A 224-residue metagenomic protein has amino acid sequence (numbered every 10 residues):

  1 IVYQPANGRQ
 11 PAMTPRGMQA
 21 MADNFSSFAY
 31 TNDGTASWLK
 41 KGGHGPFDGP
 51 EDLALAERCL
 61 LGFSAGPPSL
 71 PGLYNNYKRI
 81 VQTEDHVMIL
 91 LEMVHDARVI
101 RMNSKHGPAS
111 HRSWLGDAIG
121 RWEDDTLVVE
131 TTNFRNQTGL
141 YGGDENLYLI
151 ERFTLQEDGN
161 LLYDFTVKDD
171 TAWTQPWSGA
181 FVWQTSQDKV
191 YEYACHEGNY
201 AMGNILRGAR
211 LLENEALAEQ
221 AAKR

Functional and structural regions predicted by a protein language model:
I1-R224: PEST-like low-complexity, intrinsically disordered acidic/proline/serine-rich tracts that flank trafficking/processing
